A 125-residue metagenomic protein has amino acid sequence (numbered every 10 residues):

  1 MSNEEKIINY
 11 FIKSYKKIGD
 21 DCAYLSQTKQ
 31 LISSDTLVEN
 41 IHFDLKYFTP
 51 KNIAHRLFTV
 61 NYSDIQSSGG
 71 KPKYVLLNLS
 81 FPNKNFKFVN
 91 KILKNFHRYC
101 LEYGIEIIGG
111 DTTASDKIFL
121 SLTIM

Functional and structural regions predicted by a protein language model:
M1-Q66: N-terminal glycine-rich phosphate/pyrophosphate-binding loops that anchor nucleotide-derived ligands and cofactors
Y15-K17, S67, I107-I108, I124: Short glycine/serine/threonine-biased micro-segments
L37, P72-M125: Glycine-rich anion-binding loops of enzyme active sites
K51-Y74, K94-E102: Small-aliphatic-rich amphipathic alpha-helix that forms the alpha element of a beta-alpha
